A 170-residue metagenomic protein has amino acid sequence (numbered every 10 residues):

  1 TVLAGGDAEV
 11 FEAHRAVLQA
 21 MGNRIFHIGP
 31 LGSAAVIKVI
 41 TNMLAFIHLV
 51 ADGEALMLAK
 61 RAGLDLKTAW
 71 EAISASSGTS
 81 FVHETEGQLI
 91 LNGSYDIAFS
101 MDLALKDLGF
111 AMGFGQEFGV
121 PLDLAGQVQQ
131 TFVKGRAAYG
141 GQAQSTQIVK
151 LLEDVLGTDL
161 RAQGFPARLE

Functional and structural regions predicted by a protein language model:
T1-R15, Q19, I25-I28, I40-H48 (+1 more regions): Short beta-strand and adjoining strand-loop segment in the mid-core of the Rossmann-like NAD(P)-dependent dehydrogenase
Q19, D159-E170: ATP-dependent carboxylate/acyl-activation modules
M21-G22, L156: Residues at helix C-cap/C′ positions in short coil/turn segments immediately following an alpha-helix
S33-V155: Helical "substrate-binding/catalytic lid" subdomain of Rossmann-like NAD(P)-dependent dehydrogenases/reductases
